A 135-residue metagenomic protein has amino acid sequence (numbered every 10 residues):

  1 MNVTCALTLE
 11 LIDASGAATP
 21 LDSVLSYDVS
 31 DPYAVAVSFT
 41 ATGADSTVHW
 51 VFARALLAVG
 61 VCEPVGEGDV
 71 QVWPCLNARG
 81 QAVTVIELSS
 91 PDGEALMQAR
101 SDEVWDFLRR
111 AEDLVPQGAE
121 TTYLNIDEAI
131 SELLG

Functional and structural regions predicted by a protein language model:
M1-A36: Charge-rich, low-complexity N-terminal segments
L9-S15, F39-G43, L88-S90: Short acidic, glycine-rich loop/turn motifs
A18, A41-V51, G93-M97: Short, surface-exposed beta-strand/loop "edge" segments at domain boundaries and coil↔beta transitions
Y27-D31, A41-G43, A95, L114: Surface-exposed, interaction-prone regions used to assemble/regulate multi-protein complexes
S30-A34, Q81, D92: Coil-to-beta-strand transition motifs
A36-V37, T84-L88, M97: Generic recognition of long tandem-repeat/solenoid scaffolds
V48-P91: Short, internal acidic amphipathic alpha-helical interface segments that mediate docking to partner proteins
S89-G135: Mixed-charge, glycine-accented linear interaction segment located at domain edges/termini
